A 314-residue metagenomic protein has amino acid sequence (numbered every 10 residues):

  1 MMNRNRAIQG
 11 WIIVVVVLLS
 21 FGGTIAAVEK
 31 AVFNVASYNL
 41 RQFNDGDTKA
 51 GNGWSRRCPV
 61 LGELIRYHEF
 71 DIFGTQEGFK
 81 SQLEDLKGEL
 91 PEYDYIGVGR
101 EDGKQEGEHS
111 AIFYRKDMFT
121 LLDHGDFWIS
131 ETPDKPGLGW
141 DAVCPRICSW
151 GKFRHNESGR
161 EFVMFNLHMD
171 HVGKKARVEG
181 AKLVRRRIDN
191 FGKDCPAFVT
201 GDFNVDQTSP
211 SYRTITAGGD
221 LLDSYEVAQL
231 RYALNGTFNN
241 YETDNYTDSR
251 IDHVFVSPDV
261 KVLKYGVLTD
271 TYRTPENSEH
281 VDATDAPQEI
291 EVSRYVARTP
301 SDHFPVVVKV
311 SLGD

Functional and structural regions predicted by a protein language model:
M2-I12: Bacterial N-terminal signal peptides that target proteins for export
I8, G23-E89, D102-E108, K182 (+2 more regions): N-terminal, active-site-proximal structural segment of metallo-dependent hydrolase catalytic domains
W11-S20: Bacterial N-terminal signal peptides
L40, L167-M169, D202-F203, F304: Active-site metal-binding loops of divalent metal-dependent hydrolases
Q42-G51, L122, K174, Y232-N235: Short, solvent-exposed loop/turn elements at domain surfaces
I72-E161, F165, M169, K264-L268: Structured beta-strand-rich core segments of catalytic domains in phosphoester-bond hydrolases
G74-Q76, V98, F198-D202, D223-E226: Active-site neighborhood of phospho(di)ester-bond hydrolases with catalytic His/Asp-centered motifs
K152, K175, E179, R186-A197 (+1 more regions): Metal-dependent phosphoester-hydrolase catalytic domains
